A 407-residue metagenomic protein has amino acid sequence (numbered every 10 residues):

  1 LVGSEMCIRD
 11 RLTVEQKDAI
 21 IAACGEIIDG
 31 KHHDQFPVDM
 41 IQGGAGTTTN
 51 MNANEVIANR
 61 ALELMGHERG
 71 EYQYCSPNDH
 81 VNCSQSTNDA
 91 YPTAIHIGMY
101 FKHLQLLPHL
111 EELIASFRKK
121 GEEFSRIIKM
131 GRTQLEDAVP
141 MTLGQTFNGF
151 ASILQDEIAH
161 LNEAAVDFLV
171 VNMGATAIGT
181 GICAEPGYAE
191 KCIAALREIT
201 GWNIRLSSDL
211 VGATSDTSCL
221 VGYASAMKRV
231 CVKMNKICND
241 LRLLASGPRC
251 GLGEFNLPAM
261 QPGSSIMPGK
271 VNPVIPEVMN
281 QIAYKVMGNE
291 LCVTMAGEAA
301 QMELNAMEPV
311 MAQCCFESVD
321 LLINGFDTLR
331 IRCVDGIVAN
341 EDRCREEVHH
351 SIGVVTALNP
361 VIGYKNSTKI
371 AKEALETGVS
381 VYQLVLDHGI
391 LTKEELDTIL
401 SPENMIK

Functional and structural regions predicted by a protein language model:
L1-I8: Short, small-residue-biased leader/transition segments that mark boundaries at the very start of proteins
R11-A19: Alpha/propeptide regions of enzymes that mature by internal proteolysis
K17, A23-E26: Internal maturation/activation junctions in enzymes
I28-A45, N162-A175, T398-L400: Extended amphipathic alpha-helical scaffolds
T48-T87, Q105-G121, V139-V293: Internal glycine-rich alpha/beta core junctions
E71-K102, L106-E123, S318, G325-D342 (+2 more regions): Mobile "lid/hinge" segments at catalytic clefts and subdomain interfaces of large enzymes
G121, I127-M130: Intrinsically disordered, low-complexity linker/loop segments enriched in Gly/Pro and charged/polar residues
E157, S208, G212-D216, L220 (+2 more regions): Catalytic-core signal marking the mid-to-C-terminal active-site face
